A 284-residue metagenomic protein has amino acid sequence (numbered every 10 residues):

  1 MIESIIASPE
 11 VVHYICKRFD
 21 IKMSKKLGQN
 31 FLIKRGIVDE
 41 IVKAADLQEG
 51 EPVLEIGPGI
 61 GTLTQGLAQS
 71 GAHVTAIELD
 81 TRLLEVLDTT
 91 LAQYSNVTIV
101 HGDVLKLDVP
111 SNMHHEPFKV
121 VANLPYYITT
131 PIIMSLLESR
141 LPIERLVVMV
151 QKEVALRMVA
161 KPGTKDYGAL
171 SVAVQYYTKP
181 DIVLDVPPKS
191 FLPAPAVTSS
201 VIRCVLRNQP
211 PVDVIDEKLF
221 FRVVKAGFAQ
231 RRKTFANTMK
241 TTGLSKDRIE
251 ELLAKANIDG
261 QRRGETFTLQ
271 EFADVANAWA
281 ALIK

Functional and structural regions predicted by a protein language model:
M1-A226, A254, E265, D274 (+1 more regions): Catalytic cores of RNA-modifying enzymes
A229-R232: Active-site-proximal catalytic alpha-helix in oxidoreductases
I258-E271: Catalytic core of IPPT-family isopentenyl/dimethylallyl transferases that prenylate adenosine-containing substrates
